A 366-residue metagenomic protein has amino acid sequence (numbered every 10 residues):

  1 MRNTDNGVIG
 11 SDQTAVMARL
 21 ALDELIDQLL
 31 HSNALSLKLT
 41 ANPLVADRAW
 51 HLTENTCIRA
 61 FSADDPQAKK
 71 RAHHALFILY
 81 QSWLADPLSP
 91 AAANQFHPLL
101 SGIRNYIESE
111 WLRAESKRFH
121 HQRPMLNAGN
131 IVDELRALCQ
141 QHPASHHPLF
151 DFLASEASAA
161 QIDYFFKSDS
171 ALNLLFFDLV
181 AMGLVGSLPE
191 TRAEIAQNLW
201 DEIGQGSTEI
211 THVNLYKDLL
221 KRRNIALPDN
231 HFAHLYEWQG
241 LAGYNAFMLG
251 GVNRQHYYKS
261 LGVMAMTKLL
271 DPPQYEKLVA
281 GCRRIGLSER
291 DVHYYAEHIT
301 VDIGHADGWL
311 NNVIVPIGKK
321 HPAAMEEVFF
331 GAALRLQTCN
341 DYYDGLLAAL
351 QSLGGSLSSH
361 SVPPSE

Functional and structural regions predicted by a protein language model:
R2-E366: Non-heme di-metal
